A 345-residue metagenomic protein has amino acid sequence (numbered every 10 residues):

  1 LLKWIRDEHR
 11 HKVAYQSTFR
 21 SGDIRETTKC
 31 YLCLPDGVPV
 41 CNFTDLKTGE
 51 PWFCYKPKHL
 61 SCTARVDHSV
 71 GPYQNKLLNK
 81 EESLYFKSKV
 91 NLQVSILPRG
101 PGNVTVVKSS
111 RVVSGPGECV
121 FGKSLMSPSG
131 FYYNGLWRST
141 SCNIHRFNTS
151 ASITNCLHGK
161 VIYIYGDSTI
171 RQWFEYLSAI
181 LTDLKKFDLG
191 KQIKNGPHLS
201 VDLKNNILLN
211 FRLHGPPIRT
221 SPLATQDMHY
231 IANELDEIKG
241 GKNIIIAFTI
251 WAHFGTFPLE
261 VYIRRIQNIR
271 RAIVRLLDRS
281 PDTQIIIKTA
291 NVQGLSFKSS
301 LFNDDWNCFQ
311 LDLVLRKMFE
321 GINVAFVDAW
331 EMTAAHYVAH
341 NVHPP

Functional and structural regions predicted by a protein language model:
L1-P344: A compositional signature for long Ser/Thr(±Pro)-rich, low-complexity
